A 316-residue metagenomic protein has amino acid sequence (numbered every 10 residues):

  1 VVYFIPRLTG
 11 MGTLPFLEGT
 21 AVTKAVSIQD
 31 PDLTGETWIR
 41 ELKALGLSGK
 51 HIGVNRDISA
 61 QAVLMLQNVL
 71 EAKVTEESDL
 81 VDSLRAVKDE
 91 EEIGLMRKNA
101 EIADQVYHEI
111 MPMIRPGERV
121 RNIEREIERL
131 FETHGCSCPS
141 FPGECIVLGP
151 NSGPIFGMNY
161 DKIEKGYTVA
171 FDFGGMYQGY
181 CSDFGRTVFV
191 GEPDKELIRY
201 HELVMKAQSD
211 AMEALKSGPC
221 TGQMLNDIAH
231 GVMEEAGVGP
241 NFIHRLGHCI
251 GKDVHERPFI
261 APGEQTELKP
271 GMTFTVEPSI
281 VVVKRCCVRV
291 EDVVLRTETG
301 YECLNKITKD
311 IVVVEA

Functional and structural regions predicted by a protein language model:
V1-A316: Active-site neighborhoods and metal-handling regions in enzymes and metal-associated proteins
